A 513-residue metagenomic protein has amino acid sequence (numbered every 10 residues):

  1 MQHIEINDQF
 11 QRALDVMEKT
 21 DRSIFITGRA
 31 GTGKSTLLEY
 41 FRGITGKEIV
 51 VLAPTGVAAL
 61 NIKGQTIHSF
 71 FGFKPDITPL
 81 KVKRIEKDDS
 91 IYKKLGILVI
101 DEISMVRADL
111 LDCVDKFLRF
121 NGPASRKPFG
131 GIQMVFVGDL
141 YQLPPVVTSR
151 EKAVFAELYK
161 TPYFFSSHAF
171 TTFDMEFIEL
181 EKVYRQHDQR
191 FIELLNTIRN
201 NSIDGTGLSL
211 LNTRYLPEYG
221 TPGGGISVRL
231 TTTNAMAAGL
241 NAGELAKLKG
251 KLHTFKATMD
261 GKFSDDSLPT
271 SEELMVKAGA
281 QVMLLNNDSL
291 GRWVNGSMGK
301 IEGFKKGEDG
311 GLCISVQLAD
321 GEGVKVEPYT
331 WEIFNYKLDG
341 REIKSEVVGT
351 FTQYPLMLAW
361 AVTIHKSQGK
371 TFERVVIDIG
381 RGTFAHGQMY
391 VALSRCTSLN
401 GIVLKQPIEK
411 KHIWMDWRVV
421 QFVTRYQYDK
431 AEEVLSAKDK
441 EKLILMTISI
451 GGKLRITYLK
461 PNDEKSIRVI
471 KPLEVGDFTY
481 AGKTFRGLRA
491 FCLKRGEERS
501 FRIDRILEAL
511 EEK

Functional and structural regions predicted by a protein language model:
M1-D439: Conserved ATP-binding/catalytic motifs of P-loop helicase motor domains
K438-K513: Core beta-strand-centered patch of the WYL/Sm-like small regulatory domain
